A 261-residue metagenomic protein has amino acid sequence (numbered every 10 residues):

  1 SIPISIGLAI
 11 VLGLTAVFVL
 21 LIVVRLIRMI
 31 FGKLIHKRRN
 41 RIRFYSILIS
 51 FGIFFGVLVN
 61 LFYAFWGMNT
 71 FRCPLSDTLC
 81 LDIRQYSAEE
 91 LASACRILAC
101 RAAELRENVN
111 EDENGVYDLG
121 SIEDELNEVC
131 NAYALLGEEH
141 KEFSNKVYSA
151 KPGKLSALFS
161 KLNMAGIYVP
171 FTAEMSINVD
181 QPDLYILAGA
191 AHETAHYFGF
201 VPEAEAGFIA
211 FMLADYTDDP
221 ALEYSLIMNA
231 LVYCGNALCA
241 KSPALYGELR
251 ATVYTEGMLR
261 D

Functional and structural regions predicted by a protein language model:
S1-F31: Membrane-embedded alpha-helical segments of integral membrane proteins
P3, I186-M212: Active-site recognition of the HExxH zinc-binding catalytic motif
R25-H36, W66-D77: Perimembrane helix-loop junctions in membrane proteins
H36-T70: Internal/C-terminal transmembrane anchor helices
G67-L136: Membrane-interface segments at or immediately adjacent to transmembrane helices that form the boundary between
L91, V201-Y246: Post-HExxH zinc-binding segment in Zn-dependent metallohydrolases
V109-M175, V179, D183: Auxiliary, metal-adjacent structural segments of Zn-dependent hydrolase domains
A240-D261: Extracytoplasmic/luminal low-complexity segments enriched in Pro/Gly and acidic/polar residues that act as flexible
